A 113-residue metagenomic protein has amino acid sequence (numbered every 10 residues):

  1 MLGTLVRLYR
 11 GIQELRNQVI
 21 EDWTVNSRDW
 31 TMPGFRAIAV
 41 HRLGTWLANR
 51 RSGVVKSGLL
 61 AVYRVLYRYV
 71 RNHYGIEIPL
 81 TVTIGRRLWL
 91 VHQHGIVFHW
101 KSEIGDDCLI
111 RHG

Functional and structural regions predicted by a protein language model:
M1-Y74: Terminal amphipathic alpha-helical/low-complexity segments used for targeting or macromolecular assembly
E77-W89, Q93-L109, G113: Beta-solenoid/beta-rich acyl/carboxylate-transfer cores
